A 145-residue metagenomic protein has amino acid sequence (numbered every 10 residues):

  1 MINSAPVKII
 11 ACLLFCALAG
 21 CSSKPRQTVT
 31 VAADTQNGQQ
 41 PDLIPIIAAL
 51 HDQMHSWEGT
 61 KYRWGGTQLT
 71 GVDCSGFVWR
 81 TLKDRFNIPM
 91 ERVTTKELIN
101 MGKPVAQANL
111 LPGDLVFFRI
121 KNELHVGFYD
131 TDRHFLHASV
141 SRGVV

Functional and structural regions predicted by a protein language model:
M1-I10: Bacterial N-terminal signal peptides that target proteins for export
A17-G20: C-terminal motif of bacterial Sec signal peptides marking the signal peptidase cleavage site
S22-V31, T35-I46, P104, Y129-V145: Aromatic- and glycine-rich peptidoglycan recognition patches
Q27-A32, Q36-S75: Post-signal-peptide N-terminal segment of Sec-exported extracytoplasmic proteins
G38, T60-P112: Catalytic cysteine-centered active-site loop
S56, K83-D84, K121, F128: Solvent-exposed polar/charged
P89-V145: ...with weaker cross-activation on analogous glycine-rich loops/strands in unrelated enzymes
